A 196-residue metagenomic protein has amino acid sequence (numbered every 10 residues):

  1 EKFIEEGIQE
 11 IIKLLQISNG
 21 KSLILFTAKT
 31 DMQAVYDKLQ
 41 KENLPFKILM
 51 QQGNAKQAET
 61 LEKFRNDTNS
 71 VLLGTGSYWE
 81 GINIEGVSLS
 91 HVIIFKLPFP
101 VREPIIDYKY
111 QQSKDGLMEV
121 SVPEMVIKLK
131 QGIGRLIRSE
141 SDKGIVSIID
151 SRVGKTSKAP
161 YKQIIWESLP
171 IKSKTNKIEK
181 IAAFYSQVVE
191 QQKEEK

Functional and structural regions predicted by a protein language model:
E1-K196: ASCE RecA-like P-loop NTPase motor cores that couple ATP hydrolysis to mechanical translocation on nucleic acids
